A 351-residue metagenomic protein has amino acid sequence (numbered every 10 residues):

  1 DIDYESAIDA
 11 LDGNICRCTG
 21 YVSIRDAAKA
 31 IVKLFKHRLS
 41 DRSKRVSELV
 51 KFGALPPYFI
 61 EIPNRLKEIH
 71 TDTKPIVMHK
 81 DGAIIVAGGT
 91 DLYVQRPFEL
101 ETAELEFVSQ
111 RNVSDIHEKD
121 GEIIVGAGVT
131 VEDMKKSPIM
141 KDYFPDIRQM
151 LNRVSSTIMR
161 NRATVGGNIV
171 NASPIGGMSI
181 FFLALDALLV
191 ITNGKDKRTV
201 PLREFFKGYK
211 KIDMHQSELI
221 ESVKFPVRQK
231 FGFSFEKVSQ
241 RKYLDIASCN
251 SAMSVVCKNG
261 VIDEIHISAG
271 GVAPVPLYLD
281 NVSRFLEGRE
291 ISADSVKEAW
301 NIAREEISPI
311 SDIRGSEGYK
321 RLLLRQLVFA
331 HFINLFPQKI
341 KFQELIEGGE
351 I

Functional and structural regions predicted by a protein language model:
D1-I351: C-terminal structural segment of proteins
